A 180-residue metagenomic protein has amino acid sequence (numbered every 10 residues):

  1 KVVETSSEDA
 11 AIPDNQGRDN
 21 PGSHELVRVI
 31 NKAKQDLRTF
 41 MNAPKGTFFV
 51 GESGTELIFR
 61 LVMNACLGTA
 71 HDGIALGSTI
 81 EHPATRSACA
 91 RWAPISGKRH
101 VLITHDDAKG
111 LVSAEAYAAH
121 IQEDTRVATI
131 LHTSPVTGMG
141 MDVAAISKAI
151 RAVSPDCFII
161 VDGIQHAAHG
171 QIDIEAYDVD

Functional and structural regions predicted by a protein language model:
K1-D180: Pyridoxal 5′-phosphate
